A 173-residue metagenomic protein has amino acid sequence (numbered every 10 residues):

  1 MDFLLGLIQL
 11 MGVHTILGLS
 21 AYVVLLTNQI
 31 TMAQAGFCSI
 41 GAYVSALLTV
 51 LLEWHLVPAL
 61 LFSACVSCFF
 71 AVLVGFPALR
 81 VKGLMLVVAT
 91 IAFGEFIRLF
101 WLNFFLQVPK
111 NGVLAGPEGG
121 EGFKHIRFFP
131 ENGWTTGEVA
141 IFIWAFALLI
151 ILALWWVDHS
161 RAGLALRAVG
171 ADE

Functional and structural regions predicted by a protein language model:
M1-E173: Transmembrane alpha-helices and adjacent helix-loop boundaries
